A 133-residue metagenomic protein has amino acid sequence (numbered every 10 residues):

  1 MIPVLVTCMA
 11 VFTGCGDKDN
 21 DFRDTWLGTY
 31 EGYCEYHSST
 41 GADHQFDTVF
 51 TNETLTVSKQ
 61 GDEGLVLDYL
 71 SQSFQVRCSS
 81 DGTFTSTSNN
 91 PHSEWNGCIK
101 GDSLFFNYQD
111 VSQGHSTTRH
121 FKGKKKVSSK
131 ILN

Functional and structural regions predicted by a protein language model:
M1-D17: Sec-dependent bacterial lipoprotein signal peptides
C15-E31, K126-N133: N-terminal helix-cap/turn-to-beta initiation motif at the start of protein domains
R23-L65: Short, solvent-exposed loop/hinge segments that bridge or flank secondary-structure elements
Y30, I99-Y108: A short hydrophobic beta-strand element
E35-S38, D68-S73, D110-Q113: Short, solvent-exposed aromatic-acidic interface loops
T48-T51, N89-H92, H115-K122: Amphipathic hydrophobic-ligand
T54-G101: Contiguous, well-ordered beta-strand patches that form the walls/edges of small beta-barrel/beta-sandwich domains
S80, N107-N133: Edge beta-strand at a domain terminus
